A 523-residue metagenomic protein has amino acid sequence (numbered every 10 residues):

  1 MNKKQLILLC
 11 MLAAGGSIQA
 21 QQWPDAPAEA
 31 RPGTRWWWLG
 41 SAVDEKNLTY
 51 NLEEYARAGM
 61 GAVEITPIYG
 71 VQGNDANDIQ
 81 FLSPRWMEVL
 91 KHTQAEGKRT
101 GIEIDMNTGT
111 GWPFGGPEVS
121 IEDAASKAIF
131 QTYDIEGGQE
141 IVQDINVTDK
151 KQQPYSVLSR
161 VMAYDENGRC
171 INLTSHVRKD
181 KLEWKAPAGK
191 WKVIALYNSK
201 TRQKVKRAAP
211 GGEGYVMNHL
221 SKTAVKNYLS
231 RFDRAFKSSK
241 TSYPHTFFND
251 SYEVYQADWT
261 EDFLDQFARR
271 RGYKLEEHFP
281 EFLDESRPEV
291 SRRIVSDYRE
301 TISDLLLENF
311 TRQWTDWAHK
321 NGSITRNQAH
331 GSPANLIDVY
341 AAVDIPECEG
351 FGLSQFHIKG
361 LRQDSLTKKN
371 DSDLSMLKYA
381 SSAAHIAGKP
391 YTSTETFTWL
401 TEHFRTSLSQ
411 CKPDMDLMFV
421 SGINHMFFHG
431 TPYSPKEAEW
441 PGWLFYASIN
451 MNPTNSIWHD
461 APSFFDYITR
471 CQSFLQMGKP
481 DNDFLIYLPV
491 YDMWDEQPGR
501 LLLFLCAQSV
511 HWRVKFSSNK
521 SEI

Functional and structural regions predicted by a protein language model:
M1-Q21: Bacterial Sec-dependent N-terminal signal peptides
A20-A62: Mature N-terminal segment immediately following signal peptide/propeptide cleavage in secreted/periplasmic
Q22-W38, Y197-K200, A208-K222, S242-T246 (+3 more regions): An acidic-aromatic substrate-binding cleft motif
P32-G33, T49, A62, L82-W112 (+6 more regions): Carbohydrate-binding surfaces of carbohydrate-active enzymes
W37-K46, M217-N218, L400-S407: Active-site mouth loops of central-metabolism enzymes
I68-H176, W184, V193-Y197, V205-K206 (+1 more regions): Acidic/aromatic-lined carbohydrate-recognition and catalytic surfaces of CAZymes acting on diverse glycans
Q153-P210, H278-L305, S381, H385: Alpha-amylase-like alpha-glycosidases and glucanotransferases acting on alpha-linked glucans and related
G189-N218, V339-D364: Aromatic- and acid-rich polysaccharide-binding/catalytic face of secreted or lumenal carbohydrate-active enzymes
